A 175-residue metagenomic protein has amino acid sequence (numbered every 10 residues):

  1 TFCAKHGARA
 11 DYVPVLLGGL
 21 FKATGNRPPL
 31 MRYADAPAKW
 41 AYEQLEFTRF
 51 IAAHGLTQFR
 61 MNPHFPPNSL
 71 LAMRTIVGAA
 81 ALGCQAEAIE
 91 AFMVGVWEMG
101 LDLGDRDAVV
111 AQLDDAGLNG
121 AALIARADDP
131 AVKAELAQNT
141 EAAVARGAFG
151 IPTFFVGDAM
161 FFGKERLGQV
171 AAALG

Functional and structural regions predicted by a protein language model:
T1-M99: Structural alpha/beta surface segment adjacent to cysteine/selenocysteine redox centers across thiol/disulfide enzymes
T1-V13, A91-G175: C-terminal cap of thioredoxin/glutaredoxin-like
